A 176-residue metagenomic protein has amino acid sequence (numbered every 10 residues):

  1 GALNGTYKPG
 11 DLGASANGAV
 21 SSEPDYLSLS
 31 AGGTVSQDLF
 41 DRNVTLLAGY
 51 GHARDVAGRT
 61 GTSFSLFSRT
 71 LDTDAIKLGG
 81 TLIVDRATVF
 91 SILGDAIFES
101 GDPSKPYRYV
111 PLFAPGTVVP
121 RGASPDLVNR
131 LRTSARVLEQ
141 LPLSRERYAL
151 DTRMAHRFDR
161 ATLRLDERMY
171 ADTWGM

Functional and structural regions predicted by a protein language model:
G1, V44-P111, S134: Outer-membrane beta-barrel translocator/channel fold
G1-P9, S91, S100-K105, P111-A123 (+2 more regions): Outer-membrane beta-barrel initiation region
G1-S22, A31: Post-signal-peptide, soluble extracytosolic/periplasmic N-terminal scaffold domains of envelope/secretory systems
L3-Y7, G33-Q37, L78-L82, L150-H156 (+1 more regions): Residues on the lipid-exposed face of transmembrane beta-strands in outer-membrane beta-barrel proteins
D11-A16, D41-L46, A87-I92, R160-L165: Repeated loop/turn-to-beta-strand initiation elements of outer-membrane beta-barrel proteins
A16-V20, A31-G33, A48-R54, I92-F98 (+2 more regions): Transmembrane beta-barrel strands of outer-membrane/channel proteins
N17-S21, G32-T34, R59-F67, A75-K77 (+3 more regions): Extracellular loop and loop/strand-boundary signature of outer-membrane beta-barrel proteins
E23-L27, S36-D38, L66-D72, Q140-E146 (+2 more regions): Replace "Gram-negative outer membrane beta-barrel proteins" with "bacterial and organellar outer membrane beta-barrel
